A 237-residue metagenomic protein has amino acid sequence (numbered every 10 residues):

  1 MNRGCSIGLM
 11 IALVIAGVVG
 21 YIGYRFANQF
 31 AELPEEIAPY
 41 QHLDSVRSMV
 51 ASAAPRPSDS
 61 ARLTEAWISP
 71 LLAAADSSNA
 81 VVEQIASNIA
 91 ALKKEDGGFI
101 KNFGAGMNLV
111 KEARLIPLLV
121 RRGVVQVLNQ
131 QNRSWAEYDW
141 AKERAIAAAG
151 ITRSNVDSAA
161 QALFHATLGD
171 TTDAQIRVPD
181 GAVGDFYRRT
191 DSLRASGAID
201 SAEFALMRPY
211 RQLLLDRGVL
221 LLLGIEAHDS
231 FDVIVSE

Functional and structural regions predicted by a protein language model:
M1-G4: Positively charged n-region of N-terminal signal peptides that target proteins for export
I7-R25: Hydrophobic membrane-insertion alpha-helices, especially the h-region of bacterial N-terminal signal peptides
Y21, S192-E237: A cross-kingdom marker for long, charged
Y24-A90, K94, E226-E237: Immediate post-signal-peptide N-terminus of mature secreted/exported proteins
S48-M49, L115-R121, A182-D185: Short acidic alpha-helix initiation/capping motifs at coil-to-helix transition points, especially at protein N-termini
D96-S158: Mid-length scaffold segments of soluble, non-membrane domains
Q131-Y210: A charged, solvent-exposed segment within the mature domains of Sec-exported extracytoplasmic proteins
